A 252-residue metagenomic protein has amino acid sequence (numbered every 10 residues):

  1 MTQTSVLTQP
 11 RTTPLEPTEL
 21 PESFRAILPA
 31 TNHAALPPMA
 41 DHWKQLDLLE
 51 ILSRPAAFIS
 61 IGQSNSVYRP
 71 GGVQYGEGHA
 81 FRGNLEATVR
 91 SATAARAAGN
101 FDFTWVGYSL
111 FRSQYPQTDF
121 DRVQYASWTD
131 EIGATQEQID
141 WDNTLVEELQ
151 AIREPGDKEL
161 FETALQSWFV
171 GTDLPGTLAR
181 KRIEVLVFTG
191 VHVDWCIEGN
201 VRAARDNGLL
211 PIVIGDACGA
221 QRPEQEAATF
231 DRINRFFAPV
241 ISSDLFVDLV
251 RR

Functional and structural regions predicted by a protein language model:
T2-P155: Active-site acidic carboxylates
F101, E184, L210: Short acidic/polar active-site loop segments enriched in Thr and Asp
E137-V185: Internal catalytic-core helix/loop-beta-alpha segment that presents or stabilizes conserved functional determinants
V187-G190, G208-P223: A short glycine-rich beta-strand->turn/loop micro-motif centered on a GG-aromatic cluster
D194-W195, C218-R222, V247-D248: Short gly/pro/ser/thr-enriched loop/turn and capping motifs at secondary-structure boundaries
I197-N207: Short Gly/Thr/Asp-enriched flexible loops that form oxyanion-binding sites at enzyme active sites
Q221-R235: Active-site-proximal loop->helix
P239-R252: A charged, well-structured terminal subsegment
